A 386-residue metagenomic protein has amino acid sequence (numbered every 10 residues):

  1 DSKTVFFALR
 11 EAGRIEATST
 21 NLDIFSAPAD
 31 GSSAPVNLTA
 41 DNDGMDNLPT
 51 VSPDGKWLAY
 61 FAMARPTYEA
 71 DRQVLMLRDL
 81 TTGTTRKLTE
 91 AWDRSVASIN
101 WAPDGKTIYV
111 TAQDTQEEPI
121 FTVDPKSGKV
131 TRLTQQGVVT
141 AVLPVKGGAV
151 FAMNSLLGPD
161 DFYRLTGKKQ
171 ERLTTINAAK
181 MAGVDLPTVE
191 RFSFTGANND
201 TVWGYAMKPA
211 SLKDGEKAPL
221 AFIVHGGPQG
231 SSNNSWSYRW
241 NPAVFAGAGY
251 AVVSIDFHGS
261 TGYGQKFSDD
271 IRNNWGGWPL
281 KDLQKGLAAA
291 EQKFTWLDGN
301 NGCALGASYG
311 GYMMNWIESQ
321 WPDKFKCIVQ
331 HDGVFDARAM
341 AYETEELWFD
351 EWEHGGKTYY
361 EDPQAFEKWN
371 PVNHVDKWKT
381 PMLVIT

Functional and structural regions predicted by a protein language model:
D1, A8-F25, N37-T50, W57-M76 (+6 more regions): A flexible loop/linker signature enriched in serine peptidases of the S9 family
D1-G13, T111, T131-E216, N233 (+3 more regions): Non-catalytic accessory segments flanking enzyme active sites
K3, D54-K56, D104-K106, G147: Short coil/turn segments that connect the beta-strands within blades of beta-propeller domains
P28-S32, D79-G83, D124-G128, T166-K168: Short loop/turn segments that connect beta-strands within beta-propeller blades
G215-G226: Short beta-strand element of the alpha/beta-hydrolase
A246-G247, S254-T386: Active-site-proximal cap/loop segments of hydrolase catalytic domains
